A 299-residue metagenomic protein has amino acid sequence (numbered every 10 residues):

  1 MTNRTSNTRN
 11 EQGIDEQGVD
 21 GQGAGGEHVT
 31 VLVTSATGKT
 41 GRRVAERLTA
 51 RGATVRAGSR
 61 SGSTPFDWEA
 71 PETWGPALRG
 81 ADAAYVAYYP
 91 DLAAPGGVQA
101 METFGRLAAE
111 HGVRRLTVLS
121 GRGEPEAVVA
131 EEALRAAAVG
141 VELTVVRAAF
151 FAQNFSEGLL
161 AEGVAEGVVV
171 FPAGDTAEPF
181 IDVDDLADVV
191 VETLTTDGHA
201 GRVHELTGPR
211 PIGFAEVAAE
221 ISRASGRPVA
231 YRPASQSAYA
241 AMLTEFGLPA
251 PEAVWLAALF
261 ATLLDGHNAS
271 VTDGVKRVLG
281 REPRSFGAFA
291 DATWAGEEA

Functional and structural regions predicted by a protein language model:
T2-N7, G26-T54, R60-S61, E69-P71 (+8 more regions): Oxidoreductase cofactor-interface core, primarily capturing Rossmann-like NAD(P)-dependent enzymes
T2-R4, Q236-A299: A hydrophobic C-terminal alpha-helical subdomain
T5-G25: Compositionally biased, intrinsically disordered low-complexity segments enriched for polar/charged residues
